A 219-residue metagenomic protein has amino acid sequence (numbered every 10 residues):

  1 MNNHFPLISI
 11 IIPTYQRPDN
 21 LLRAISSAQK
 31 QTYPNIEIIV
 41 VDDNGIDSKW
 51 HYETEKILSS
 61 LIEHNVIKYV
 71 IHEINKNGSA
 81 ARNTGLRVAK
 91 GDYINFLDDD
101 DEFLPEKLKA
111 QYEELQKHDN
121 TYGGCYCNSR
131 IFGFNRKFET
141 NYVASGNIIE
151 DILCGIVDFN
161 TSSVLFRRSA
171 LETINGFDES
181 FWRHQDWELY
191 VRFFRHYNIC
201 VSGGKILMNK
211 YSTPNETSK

Functional and structural regions predicted by a protein language model:
M1-Q29: N-proximal low-complexity "stem/linker" segments adjacent to membrane-targeting elements
N20, K49-W50, R82, F103-A110 (+2 more regions): Acidic donor-diphosphate engagement hotspot in glycosyltransferases and nucleotidyltransferases that stabilizes
I25-I71: Acidic donor-binding segment of Leloir-type glycosyltransferases
I71-A89: Glycine-rich, basic loop-to-helix element that forms the pyrophosphate-binding segment of sugar-nucleotide handling
I94: Short aromatic/hydrophobic "clamp" motif used to bind/position activated sugar donors
D98-E102, N128: The conserved acidic donor/metal-binding loop of glycosyltransferases
E106-E139: Conserved donor NDP-sugar-binding/catalytic core segment of glycosyltransferases
G146-K219: Conserved nucleotide-sugar donor-binding catalytic segment
